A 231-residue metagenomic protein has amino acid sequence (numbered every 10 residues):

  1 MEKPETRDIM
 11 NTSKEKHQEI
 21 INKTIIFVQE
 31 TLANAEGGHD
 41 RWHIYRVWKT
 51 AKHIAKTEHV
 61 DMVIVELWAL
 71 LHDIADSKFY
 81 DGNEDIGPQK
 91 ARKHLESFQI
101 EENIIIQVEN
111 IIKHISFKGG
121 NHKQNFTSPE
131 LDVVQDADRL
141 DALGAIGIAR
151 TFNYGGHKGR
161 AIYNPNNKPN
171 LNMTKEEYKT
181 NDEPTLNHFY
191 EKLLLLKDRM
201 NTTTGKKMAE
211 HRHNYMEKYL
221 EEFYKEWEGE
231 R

Functional and structural regions predicted by a protein language model:
M1-M10: N-terminal amphipathic/basic-hydrophobic helices that include classical n-h-c signal peptides and signal-anchor
N11-K16, L32-E58, L71, G120-R231: Divalent metal-dependent phosphate-bond-processing catalytic cores, especially two-metal-ion Mg2+/Mn2+ enzymes that act
K14-Q29: Short alpha-helical hairpin
V47, N83-E96: An active-site-proximal "capping" alpha-helix that borders the catalytic cofactor pocket
M62-F79, G87, V108-K118: His-Asp-centered metal-binding catalytic motifs of divalent-metal-dependent phosphohydrolases/nucleases
F98-Q135: Hydrophobic, well-structured mid-protein blocks that either form specific transmembrane helices
